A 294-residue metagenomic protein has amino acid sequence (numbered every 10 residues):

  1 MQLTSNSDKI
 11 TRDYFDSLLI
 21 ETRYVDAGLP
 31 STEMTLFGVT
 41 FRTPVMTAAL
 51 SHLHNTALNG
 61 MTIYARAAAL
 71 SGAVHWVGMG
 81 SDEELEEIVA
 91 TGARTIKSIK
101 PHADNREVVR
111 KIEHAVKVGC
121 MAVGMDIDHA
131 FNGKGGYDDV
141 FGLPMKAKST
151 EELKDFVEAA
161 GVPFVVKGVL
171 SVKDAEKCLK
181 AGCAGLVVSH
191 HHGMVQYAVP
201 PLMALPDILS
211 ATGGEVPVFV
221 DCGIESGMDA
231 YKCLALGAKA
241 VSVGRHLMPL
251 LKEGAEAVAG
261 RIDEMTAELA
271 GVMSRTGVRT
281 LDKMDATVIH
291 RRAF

Functional and structural regions predicted by a protein language model:
M1-D8, L251-F294: C-terminal extensions of enzymes
M1-F41, K283-M284, H290-F294: An N-cap/entry alpha-helix motif that binds or orients negatively charged groups
F15-T22, V116-G119, A160, T212 (+2 more regions): Structural signal for hydrophobic packing residues in well-ordered secondary-structure cores of soluble enzyme domains
G28-G38, W76-E87, K111: Short, charged beta->alpha transition segments
T35-G80: Active-site cofactor/substrate anionic-group-binding motifs, chiefly glycine- and Lys/Arg-rich phosphate-binding loops
S51-L53, G78-E84, D128-H129, V172: Short glycine-enriched loops at secondary-structure junctions
R66, L70, A90, A103-V220 (+3 more regions): Alpha/beta enzyme core
A69-N105: A gly/proline- and charged-residue-enriched helix-loop-helix capping module
